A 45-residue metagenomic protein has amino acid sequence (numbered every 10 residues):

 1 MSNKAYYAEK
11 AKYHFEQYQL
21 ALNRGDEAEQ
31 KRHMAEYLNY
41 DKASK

Functional and structural regions predicted by a protein language model:
S2: Catalytic phosphate/metal-binding cores of nucleic-acid and nucleotide-processing enzymes, i.e., regions that mediate
A8-K45: Short, charge-rich amphipathic interface segments used for partner binding and complex assembly
